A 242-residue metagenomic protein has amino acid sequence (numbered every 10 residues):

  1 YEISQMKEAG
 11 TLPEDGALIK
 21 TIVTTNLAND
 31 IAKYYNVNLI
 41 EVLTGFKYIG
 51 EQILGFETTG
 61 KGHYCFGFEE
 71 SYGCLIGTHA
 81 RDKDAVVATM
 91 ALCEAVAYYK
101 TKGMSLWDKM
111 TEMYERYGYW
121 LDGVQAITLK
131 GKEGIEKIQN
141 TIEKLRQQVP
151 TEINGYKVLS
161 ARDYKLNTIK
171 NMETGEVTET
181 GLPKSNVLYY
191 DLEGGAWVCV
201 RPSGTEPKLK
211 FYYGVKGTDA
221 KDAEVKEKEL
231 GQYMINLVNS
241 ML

Functional and structural regions predicted by a protein language model:
E2, M6, G10-R201, D219-V225 (+1 more regions): Phosphate-binding and adjacent anionic-ligand microenvironments
R201-K221: Intrinsically disordered, low-complexity regulatory segments enriched in Ser/Thr/Pro and charged residues
